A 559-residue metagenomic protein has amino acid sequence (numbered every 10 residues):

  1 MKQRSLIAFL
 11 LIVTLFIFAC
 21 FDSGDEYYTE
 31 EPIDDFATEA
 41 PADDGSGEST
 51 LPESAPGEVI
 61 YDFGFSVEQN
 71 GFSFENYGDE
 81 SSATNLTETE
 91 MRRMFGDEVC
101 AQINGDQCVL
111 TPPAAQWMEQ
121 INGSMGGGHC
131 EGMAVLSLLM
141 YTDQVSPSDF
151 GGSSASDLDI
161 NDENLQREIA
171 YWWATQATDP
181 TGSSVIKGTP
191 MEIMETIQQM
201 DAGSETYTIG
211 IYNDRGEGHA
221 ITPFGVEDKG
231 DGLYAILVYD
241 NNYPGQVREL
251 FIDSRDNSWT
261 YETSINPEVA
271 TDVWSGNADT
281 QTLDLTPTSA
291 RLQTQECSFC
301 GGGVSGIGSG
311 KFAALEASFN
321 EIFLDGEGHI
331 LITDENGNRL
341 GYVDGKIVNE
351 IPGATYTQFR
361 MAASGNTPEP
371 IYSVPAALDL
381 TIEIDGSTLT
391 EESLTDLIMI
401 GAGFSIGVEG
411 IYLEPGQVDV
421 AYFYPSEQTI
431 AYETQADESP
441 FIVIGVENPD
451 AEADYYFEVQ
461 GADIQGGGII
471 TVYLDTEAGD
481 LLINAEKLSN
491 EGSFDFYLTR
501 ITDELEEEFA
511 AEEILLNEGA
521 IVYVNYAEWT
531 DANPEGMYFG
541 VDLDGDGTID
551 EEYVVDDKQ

Functional and structural regions predicted by a protein language model:
M1-I7: Bacterial N-terminal signal peptides that target proteins for export
I17-A19: C-terminal motif of bacterial Sec signal peptides marking the signal peptidase cleavage site
F21-T29: Bacterial lipoprotein signal-peptidase II cleavage site
D22-S23, E39-D159: Active-site-adjacent structural segments surrounding the nucleophilic cysteine of cysteine proteases and isopeptidases
L136-G218, D228-D231, N241: Conserved active-site-adjacent core of cysteine acyl-enzyme catalytic domains
V185-E217, I221-D231, Y239, L250 (+1 more regions): Short helix-loop boundary/capping segments
D214-S289: Active-site signature of cysteine proteases
T294-Q559: Extracellular glycoprotein-like low-complexity segments
